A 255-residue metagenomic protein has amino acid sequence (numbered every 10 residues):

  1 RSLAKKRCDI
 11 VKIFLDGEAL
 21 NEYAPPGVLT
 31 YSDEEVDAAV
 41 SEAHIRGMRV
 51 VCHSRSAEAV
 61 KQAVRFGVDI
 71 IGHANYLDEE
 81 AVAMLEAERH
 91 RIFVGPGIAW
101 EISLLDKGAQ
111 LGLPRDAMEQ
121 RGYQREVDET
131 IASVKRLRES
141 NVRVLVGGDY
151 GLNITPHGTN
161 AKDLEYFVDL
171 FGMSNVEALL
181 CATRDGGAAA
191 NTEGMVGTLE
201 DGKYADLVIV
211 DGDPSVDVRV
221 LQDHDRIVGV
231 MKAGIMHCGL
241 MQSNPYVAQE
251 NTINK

Functional and structural regions predicted by a protein language model:
R1-K12, S41: Alpha-helical scaffold segments that flank or form the walls of functional sites
R7, H53, D206: Conserved G/P- and acidic residue-centered "switch" motifs that form tight phosphate/ATP-binding loops in soluble
F14-D128, L145, Y150-L152, F171-M173 (+3 more regions): Active-site core of metal-dependent hydrolases
I45, R115-M118, D128-D213: His/Asp/Glu-enriched, well-ordered alpha-helical/loop segment that forms or immediately abuts the divalent-metal
A182-R184, D201-Q249: C-terminal cap of metal-dependent C-N hydrolases
